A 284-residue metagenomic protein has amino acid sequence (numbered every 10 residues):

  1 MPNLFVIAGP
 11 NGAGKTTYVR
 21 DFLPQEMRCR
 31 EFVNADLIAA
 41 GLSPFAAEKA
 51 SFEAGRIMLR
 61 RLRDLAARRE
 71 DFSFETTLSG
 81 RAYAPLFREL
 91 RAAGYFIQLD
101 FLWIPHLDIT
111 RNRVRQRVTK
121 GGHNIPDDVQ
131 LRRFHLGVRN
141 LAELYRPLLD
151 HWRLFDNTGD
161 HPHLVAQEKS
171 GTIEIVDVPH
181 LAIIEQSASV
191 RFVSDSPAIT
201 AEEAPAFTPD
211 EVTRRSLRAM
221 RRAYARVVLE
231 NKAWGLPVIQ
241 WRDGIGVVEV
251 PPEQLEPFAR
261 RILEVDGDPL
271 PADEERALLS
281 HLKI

Functional and structural regions predicted by a protein language model:
F5-V6: Short hydrophobic/aromatic beta-strand immediately N-terminal to the Walker A/P-loop
P10: P-loop (Walker A) phosphate-binding loop of NTP-binding proteins
G14: Conserved glycine(s) of the Walker
T17-E70: Conserved substrate/cofactor phosphate-moiety recognition/catalytic segment in nucleotide-dependent phosphotransferases
A50-I104, F134-G137, R153: Glycine-rich phosphate-binding loop used to anchor ATP phosphates in small-molecule kinases, encompassing both
Y95-L144, D195: A glycine- and Lys/Arg-enriched "phosphate-lid" helix/loop adjacent to the NTP-binding pocket of small-molecule kinases
E143-D195: NTP-dependent small-molecule kinase module
D195-I284: N-terminus-biased detector of the onset of the functional/mature region
